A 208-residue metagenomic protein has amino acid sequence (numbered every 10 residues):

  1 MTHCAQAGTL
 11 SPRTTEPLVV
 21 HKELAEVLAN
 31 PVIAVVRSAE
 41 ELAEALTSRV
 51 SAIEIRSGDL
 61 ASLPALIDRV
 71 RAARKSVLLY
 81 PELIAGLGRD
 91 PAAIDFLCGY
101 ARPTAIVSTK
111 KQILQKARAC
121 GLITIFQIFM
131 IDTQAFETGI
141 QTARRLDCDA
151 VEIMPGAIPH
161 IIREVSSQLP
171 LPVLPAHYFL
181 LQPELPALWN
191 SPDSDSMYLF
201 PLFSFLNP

Functional and structural regions predicted by a protein language model:
C4, P12-P81, A85-L87, R102-P103: Conserved N-terminal beta1-alpha1 strand-loop-helix module at the mouth
V32-A34, I53-I55, V77-P81, I106-V107 (+4 more regions): Hydrophobic faces of well-ordered beta-strands that scaffold small-molecule active sites in alpha/beta enzyme cores
V35-A39, L83-G88, V107-K111, F129-T133 (+2 more regions): Glycine-rich beta-to-alpha transition loops that act as phosphate-gripper elements at the mouths of alpha/beta enzyme
S48-I53, Y100-P103, A119-I125, R144-A150 (+2 more regions): Glycine-enriched alpha-helix->loop->beta-strand junction motifs that scaffold or abut catalytic
I55, P155-I158, H177-P208: Glycine-rich phosphate-binding active-site loops on the catalytic face of alpha/beta enzymes
L66-Y80, A119-L122, I161-Y178: Alpha-helix-loop-beta-strand connector modules within alpha/beta enzyme cores
R89-I113: Ordered, amphipathic secondary-structure segments that act as subunit-interaction surfaces in large macromolecular
A92-L97, I162-R163, Q168-L169, L180-S194: Catalytic cores of alpha/beta
